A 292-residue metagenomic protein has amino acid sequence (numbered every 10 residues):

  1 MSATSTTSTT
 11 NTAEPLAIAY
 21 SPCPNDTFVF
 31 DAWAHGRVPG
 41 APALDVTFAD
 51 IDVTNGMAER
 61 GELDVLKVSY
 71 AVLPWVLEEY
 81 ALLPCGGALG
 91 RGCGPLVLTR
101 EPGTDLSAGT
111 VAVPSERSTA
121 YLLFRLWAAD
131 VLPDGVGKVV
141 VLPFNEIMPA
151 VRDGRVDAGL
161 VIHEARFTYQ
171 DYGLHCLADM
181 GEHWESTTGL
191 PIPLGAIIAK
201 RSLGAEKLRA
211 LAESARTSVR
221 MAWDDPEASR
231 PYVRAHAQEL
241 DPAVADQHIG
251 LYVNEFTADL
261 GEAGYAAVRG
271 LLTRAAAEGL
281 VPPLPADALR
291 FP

Functional and structural regions predicted by a protein language model:
T12-H35, C93-A158, I162-E164, A266-R269: Bilobed "Venus flytrap"/periplasmic-binding protein-like clamshell domains and structurally analogous long
D50-D52, G61-P74, P143-F144, V161-R166: Beta->alpha turn/N-cap motifs
M57-E59, V151-R152, L211, A275: Hydrophobic residues within well-ordered alpha-helices
M57-G92: Short, structured active-site "lid" loops
L82-G103, E185-S202: Hydrophobic/proline-rich hinge and linker segments of small-molecule sensing/allosteric domains, predominantly
L142-A235: Pocket-lining segment of extracytoplasmic ligand-binding domains
G204-R274: Secondary-structure end/capping motifs
R274-P292: Conserved C-terminal helix/tail region of periplasmic/extracytoplasmic solute-binding proteins
